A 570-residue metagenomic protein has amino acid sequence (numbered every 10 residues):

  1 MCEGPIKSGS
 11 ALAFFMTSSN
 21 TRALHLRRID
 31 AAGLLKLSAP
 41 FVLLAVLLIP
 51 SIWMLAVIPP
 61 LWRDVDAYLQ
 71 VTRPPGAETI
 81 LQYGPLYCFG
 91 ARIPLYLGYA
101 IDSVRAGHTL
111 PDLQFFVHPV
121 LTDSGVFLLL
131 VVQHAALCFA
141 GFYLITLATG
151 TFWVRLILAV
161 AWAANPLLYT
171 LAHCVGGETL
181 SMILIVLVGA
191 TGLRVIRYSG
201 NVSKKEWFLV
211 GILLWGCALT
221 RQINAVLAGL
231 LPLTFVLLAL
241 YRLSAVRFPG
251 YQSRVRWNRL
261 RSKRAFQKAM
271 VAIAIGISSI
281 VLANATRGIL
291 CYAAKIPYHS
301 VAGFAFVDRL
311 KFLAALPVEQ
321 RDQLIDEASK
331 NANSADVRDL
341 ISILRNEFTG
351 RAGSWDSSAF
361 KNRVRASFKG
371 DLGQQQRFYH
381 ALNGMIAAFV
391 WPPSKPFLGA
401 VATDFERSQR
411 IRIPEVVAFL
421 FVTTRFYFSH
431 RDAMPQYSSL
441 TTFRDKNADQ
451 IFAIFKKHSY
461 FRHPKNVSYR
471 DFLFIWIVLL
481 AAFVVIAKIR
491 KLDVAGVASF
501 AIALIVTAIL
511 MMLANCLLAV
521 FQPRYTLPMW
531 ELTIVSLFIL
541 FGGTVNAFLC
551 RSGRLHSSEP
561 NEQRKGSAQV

Functional and structural regions predicted by a protein language model:
K36, V120-H134, F389, A402-L504: Membrane-interface anchor segments at the N-terminal boundary of transmembrane helices in multi-pass membrane enzymes
L44, F127-V154, L187, T191: Transmembrane-helix motifs of polytopic, lipid-linked glycan transferases
V57-V71, E78-L110: Extracytoplasmic catalytic/substrate-binding loops of multi-pass membrane glycan-assembly enzymes
W62-V71, A269-H380, L398: Juxtamembrane membrane-water interface segments immediately following transmembrane helices in multi-pass
V65, L129-V132, V160-G192, K204 (+2 more regions): Multi-pass, polyprenyl lipid-linked donor-dependent membrane glycosyltransferases
P85, F89, A100-F139: Loop-to-helix entry region of an early transmembrane alpha helix in multi-pass inner-membrane enzymes
V188-E206, A239-A245: Membrane-interface transmembrane helices that cradle and orient dolichyl/undecaprenyl
E206-R221, A274-S279: Membrane-interface alpha helices of multi-pass inner-membrane proteins
